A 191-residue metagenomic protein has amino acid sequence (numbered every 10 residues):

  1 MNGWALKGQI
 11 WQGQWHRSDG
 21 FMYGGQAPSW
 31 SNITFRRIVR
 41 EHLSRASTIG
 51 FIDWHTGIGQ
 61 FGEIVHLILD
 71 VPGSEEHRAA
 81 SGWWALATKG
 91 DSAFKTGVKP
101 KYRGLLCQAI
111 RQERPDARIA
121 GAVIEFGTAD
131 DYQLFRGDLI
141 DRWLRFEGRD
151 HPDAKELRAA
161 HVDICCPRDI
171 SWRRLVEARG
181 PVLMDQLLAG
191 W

Functional and structural regions predicted by a protein language model:
M1-W191: C-terminal accessory segments enriched in acidic
